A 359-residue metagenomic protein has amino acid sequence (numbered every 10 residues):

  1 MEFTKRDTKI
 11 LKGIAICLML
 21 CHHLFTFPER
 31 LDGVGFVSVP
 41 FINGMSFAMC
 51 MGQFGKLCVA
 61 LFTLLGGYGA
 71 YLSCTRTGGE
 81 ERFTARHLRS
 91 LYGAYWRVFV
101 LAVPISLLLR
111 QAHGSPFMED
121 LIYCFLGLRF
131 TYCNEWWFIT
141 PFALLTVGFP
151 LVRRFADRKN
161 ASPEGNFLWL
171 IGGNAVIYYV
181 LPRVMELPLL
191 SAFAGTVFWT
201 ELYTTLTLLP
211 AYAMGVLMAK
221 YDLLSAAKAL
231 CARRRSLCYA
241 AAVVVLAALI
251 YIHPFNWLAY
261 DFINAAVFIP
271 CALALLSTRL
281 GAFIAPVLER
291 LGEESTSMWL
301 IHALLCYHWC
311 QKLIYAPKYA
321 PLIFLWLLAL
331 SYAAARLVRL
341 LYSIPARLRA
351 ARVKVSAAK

Functional and structural regions predicted by a protein language model:
M1-V176, R290, E294-S297, Y315-K359: Membrane-cytosol interface segments of multi-pass membrane proteins, especially ER/Golgi lipid-handling enzymes
R6, P116-Y123, V184-P188, T204-Y221: Hydrophobic, membrane-facing alpha-helical anchors
C17-L24, F125-L128, L170-M185, Y239-H253 (+1 more regions): Aromatic-anchored segments of alpha-helical transmembrane domains
F47-V59, L128-P141, L181-A213, A247-C271 (+3 more regions): Interfacial loop-to-helix transition and helix-capping segments at the boundaries of transmembrane helices
R97-S106, Y123-T131, S191-V197, Y221-L230 (+2 more regions): Short juxtamembrane and helix-loop transition motifs at transmembrane-helix boundaries in membrane proteins
L145-R154, A213-A226, I269-F283: Alpha-helical transmembrane segments in multipass membrane proteins, preferentially the mid-helix core
G148, F155-W169, L223-V245: Hydrophobic alpha-helical segments of polytopic membrane proteins
Y212, Y239-L348: Alpha-helical transmembrane segments of multi-pass integral membrane proteins
